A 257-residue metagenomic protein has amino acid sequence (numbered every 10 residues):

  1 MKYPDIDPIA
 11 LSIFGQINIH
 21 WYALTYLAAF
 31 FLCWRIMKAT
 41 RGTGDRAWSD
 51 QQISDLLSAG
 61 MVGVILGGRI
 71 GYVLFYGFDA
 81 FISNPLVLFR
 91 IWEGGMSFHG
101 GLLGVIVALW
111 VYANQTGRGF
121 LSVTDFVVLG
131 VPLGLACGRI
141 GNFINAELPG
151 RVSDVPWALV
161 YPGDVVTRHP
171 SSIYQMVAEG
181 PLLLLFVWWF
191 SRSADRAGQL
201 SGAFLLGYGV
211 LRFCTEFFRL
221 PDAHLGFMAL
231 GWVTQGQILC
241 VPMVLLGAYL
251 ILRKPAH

Functional and structural regions predicted by a protein language model:
M1-H257: A feature for loop-to-transmembrane-helix boundaries and adjacent hydrophobic helices in multi-pass integral membrane
